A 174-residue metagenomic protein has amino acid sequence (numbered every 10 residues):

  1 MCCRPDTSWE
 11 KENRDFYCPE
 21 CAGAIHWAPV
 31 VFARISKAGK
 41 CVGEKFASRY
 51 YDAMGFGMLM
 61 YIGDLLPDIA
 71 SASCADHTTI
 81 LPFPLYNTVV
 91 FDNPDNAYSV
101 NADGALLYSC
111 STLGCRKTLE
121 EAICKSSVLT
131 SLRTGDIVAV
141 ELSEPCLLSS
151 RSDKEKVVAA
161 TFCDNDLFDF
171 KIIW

Functional and structural regions predicted by a protein language model:
M1-T134, C146-W174: Catalytic-core "active-site belt" of small-molecule-metabolizing enzymes, emphasizing His/Asp/Glu-rich regions
I137: Aromatic sugar-binding surface patches on proteins that engage polysaccharides or sugar-phosphate polymers
V140-P145: Short acidic beta-strand-loop surface patches of small beta-rich interaction domains
